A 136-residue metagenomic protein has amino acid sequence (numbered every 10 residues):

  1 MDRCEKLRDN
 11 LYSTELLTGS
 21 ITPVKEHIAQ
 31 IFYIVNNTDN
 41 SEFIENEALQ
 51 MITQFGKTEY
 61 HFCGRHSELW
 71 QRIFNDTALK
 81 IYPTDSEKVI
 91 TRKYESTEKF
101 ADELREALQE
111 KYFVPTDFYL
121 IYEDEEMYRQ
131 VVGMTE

Functional and structural regions predicted by a protein language model:
D2-E136: ATP-dependent carboxylate-amine ligase
